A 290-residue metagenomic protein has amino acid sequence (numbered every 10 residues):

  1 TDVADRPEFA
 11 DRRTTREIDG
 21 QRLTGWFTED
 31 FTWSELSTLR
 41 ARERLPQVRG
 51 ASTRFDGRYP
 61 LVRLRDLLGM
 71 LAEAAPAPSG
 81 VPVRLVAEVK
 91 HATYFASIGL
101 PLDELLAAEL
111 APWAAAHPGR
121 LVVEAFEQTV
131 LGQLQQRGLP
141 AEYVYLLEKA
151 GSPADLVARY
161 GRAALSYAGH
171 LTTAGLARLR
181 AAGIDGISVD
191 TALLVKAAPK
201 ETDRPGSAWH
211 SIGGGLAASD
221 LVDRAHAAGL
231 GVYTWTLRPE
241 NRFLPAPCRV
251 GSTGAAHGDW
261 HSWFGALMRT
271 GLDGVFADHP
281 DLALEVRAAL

Functional and structural regions predicted by a protein language model:
T1-G151, D155, G161-L165, G175-L176 (+2 more regions): Metal-dependent phosphodiesterase/phospholipase catalytic core, i.e., the His/Asp/Glu-rich active-site region
A96, R137, E142-L290: C-terminal active-site rim and adjoining tail of enzyme catalytic domains
